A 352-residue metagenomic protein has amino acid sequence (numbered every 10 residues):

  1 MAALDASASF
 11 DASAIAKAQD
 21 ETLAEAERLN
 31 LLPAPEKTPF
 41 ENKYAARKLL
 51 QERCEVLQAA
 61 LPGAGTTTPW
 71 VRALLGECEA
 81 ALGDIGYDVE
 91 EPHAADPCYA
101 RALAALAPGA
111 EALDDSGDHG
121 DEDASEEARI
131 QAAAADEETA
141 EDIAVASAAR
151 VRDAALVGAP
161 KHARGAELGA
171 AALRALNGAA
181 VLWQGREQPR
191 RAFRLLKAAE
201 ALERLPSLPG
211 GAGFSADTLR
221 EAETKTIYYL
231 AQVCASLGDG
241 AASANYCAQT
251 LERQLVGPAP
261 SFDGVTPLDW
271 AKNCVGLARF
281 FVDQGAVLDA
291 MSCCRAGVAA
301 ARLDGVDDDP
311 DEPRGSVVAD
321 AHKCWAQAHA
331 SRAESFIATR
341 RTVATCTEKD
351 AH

Functional and structural regions predicted by a protein language model:
M1-V56, A73: N-terminal alpha-helical scaffolding segments that mark the starts of alpha-solenoid/helical-repeat architectures
A18, A46, T68, L75 (+10 more regions): Residues that mark the junctions of alpha-helical repeat units in TPR/alpha-solenoid scaffolds
D20, A24, L74-E77, A81 (+9 more regions): "A position-specific structural signal for the A-helix of alpha-solenoid helical repeats
C54-P62, L103-E111, P160, E200-G211 (+2 more regions): Amphipathic alpha-helical segments of tetratricopeptide repeats
